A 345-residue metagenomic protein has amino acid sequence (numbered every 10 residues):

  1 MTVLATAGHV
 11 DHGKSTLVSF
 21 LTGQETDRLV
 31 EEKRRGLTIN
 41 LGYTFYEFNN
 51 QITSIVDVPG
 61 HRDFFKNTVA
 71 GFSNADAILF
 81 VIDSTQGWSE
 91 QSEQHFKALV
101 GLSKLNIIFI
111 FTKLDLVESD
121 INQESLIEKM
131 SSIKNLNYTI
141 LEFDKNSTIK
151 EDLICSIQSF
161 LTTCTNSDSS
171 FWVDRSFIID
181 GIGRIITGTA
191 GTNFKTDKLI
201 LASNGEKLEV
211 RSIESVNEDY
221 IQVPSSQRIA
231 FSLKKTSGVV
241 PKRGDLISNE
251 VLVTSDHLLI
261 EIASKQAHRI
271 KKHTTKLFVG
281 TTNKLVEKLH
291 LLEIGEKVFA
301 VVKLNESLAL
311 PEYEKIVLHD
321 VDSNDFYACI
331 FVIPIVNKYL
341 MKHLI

Functional and structural regions predicted by a protein language model:
M1-I55: Conserved G1/Walker A P-loop phosphate-binding module
T6, L116-N122, E128, N135-L136 (+1 more regions): C-terminal effector modules of nucleic-acid-centric enzymes and ribosome-associated factors
A7-H9, E31, R35-L37, F45-E47 (+9 more regions): Replace "in large, NTP-powered and nucleic-acid-processing enzymes" with "in large, NTP-powered factors and other
D11, L17, G36, D57 (+6 more regions): Residue-level signature of catalytic and energy-coupling elements of molecular machines, predominantly ATP/GTP-dependent
S15, A77, D197-L199, R228 (+3 more regions): Residue-level marker of beta-strand positions
Q51-F65: Switch II (G3) loop of P-loop NTPases
P59-D63, S73-F96, L102-Q123: Conserved Switch II/interswitch segment of TRAFAC-class P-loop GTPases
L114, S132-Q266: Conserved catalytic-core segments of large NTP-driven translation/proteostasis enzymes
